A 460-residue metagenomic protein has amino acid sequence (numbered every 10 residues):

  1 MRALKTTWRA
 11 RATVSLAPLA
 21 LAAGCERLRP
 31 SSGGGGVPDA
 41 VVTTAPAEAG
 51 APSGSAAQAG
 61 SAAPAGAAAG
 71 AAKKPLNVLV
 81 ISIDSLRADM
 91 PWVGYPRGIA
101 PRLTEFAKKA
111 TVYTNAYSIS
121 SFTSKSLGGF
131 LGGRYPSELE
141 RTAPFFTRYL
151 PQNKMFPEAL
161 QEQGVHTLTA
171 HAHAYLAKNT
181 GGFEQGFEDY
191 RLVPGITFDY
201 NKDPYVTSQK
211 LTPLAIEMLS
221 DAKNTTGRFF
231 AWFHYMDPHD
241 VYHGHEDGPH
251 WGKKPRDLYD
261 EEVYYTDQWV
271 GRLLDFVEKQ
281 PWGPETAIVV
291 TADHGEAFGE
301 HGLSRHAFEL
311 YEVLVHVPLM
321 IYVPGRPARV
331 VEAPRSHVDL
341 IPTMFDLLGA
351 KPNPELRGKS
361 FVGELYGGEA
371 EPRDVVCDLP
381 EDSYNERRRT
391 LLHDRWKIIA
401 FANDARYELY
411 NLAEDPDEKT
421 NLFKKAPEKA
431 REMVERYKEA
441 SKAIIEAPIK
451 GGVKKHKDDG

Functional and structural regions predicted by a protein language model:
M1, A20-L21, A65-G66: Compositionally biased, intrinsically disordered low-complexity regions used as flexible
M1, T13, E26: Nucleotide-binding/hydrolysis machinery
M1-W8: N-terminal secretory signal peptides that target proteins for export/translocation
W8-R9, S15, A45-P46: Serine/threonine-rich, low-complexity intrinsically disordered segments
A12-A23: Bacterial N-terminal signal peptides
G24-G460: Catalytic domains that recognize anionic headgroups
